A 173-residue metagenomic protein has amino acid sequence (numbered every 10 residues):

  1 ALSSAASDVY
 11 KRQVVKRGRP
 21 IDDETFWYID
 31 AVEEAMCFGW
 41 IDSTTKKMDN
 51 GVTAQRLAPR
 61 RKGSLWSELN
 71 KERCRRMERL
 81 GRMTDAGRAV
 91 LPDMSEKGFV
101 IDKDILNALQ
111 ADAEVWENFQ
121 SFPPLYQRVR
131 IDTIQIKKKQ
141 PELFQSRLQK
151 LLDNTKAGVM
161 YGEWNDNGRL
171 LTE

Functional and structural regions predicted by a protein language model:
A1-A6, Y10: Single conserved hydrophobic/aromatic residue that forms the stacking wall/gate of nucleotide- or nucleobase-binding
S7, D22-T25: A charge-rich, low-complexity, intrinsically flexible signal that marks solvent-exposed coils, linkers, repeats
K47-P92: Helix-adjacent hinge/juxtasegments
A86-I136: Strongly charged, low-complexity linkers/loops
E114-W116, Q120, P124-E173: C-terminal accessory regions appended to core domains
